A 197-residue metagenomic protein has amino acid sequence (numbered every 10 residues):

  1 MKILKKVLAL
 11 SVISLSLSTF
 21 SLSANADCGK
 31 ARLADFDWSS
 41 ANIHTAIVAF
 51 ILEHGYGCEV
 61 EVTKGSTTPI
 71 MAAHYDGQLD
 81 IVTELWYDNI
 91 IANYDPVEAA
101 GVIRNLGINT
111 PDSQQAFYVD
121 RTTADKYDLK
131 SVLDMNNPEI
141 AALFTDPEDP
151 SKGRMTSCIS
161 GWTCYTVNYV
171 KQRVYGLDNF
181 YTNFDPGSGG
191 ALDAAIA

Functional and structural regions predicted by a protein language model:
M1-S11: Bacterial N-terminal signal peptides that target proteins for export
A9-T19: Bacterial N-terminal signal peptides
F20-A26: Sec/Tat signal peptide C-region and signal peptidase I cleavage site
D27-S40, C58-T63, S151-T156: Short, well-ordered beta-strand elements
S39-C58: Short, polar/charged alpha-helical segment
T45, T63-G101, A195: Pocket-flanking alpha-helical
A73, D80-T83, T156-A197: Ligand-binding pocket segment of bilobal, Venus flytrap-like solute-binding proteins
V102-S157: A conserved helix-loop-strand patch within extracytoplasmic ligand-binding domains of the periplasmic binding
